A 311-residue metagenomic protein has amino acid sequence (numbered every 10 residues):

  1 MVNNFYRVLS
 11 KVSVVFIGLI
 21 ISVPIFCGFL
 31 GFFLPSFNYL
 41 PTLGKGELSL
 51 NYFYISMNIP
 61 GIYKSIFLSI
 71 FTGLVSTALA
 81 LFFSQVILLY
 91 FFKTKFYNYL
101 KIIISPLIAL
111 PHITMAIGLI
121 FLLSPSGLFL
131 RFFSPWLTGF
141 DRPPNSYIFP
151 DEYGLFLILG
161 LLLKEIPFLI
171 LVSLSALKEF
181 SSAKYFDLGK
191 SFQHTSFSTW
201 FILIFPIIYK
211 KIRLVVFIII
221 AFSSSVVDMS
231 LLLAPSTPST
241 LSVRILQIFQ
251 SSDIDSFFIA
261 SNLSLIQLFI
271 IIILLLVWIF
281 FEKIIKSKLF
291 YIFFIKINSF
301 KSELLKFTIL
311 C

Functional and structural regions predicted by a protein language model:
V2, Y6, S10, F96 (+3 more regions): Amphipathic cytosolic juxtamembrane alpha-helices at the membrane-cytosol interface of multi-pass membrane transporters
L9-P41, M57-K178, V215-V227, L232-A234 (+2 more regions): Membrane-water interface segments at the C-terminal ends of transmembrane alpha-helices in multi-pass inner-membrane
T42, G46, V226-D255: Glycine-rich helix-loop "coupling/hinge" segments at transmembrane-helix boundaries in multipass transporters
L48-N58: A short amphipathic helical element positioned immediately N-terminal to and/or at the very start of a transmembrane
L50, Y63, L100-I103, Y185 (+2 more regions): Amphipathic alpha-helical segments in well-structured domains
K93-Y97, K178-A183, H194-F197, S236-P238 (+1 more regions): Juxtamembrane helix-boundary/capping and inter-helix hinge elements in multi-pass membrane proteins
F281-T308: Flexible interhelical linker loops that connect adjacent transmembrane helices in multi-pass membrane transporters
